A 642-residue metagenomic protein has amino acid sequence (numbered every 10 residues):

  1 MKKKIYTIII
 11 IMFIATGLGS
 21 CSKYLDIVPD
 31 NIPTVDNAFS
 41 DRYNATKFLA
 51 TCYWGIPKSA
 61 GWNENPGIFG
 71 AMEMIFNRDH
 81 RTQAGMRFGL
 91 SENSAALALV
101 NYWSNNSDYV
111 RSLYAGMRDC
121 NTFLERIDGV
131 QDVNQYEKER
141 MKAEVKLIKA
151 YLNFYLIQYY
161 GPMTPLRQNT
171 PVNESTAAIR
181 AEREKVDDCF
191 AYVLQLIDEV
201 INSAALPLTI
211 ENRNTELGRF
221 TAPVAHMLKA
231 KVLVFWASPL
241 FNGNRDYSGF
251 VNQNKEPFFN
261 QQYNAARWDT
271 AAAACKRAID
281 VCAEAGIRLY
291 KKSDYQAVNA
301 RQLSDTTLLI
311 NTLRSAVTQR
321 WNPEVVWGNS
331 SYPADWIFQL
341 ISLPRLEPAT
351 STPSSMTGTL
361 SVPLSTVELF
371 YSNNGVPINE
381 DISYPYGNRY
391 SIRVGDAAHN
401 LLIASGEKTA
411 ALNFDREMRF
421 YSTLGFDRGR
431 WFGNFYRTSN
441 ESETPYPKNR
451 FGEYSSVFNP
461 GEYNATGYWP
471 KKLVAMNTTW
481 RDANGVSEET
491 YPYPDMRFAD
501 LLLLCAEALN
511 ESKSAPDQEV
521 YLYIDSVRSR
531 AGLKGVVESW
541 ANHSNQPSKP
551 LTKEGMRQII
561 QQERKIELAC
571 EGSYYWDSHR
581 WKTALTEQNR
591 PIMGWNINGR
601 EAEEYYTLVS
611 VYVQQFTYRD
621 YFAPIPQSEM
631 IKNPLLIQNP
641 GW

Functional and structural regions predicted by a protein language model:
M1-D30: Bacterial Sec-dependent N-terminal signal peptides
C21-G70, V251, L412-F414, E629-W642: Membrane-proximal, proline-rich intrinsically disordered regions
D41-E64, A84-Y160, T176-L217, A222 (+8 more regions): Conserved, well-structured interaction surfaces
L113-G116, Y192-L194, E216, K255 (+10 more regions): Long, intrinsically disordered, low-complexity segments
I157-Q158, P162-T164, F235-N244, E511-S514: Short coil/turn linking the two alpha-helices of tandem helical-hairpin repeats
P162-R183, L240-T270: Short coil/linker segments at helix-helix boundaries
I337, L343, S354-R497: Flexible, polar/acidic helix-loop-strand segments at domain edges
